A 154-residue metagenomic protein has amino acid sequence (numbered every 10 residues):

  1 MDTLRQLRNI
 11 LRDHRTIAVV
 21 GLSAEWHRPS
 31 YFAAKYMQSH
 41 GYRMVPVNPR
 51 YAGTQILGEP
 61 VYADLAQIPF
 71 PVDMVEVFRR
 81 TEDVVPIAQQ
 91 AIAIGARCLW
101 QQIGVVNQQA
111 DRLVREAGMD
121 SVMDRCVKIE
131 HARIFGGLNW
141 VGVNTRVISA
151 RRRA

Functional and structural regions predicted by a protein language model:
M1-T3, T54-F70, E76-V85: Glycine-rich, highly charged phosphate/nucleotide-binding loops
E25-H27, K35-Q55: NAD(P)-binding Rossmann-fold cofactor-contacting core
H40-Y42, I94-L99, A117-M119: A short helix->loop->beta-strand "cap" motif at the edges of active sites that frequently abuts
Q55-L57, V72-D73, Q109-R112, E130-G136: Short, charged, surface-exposed secondary-structure boundary motifs
P69-Q108: Mid-chain, well-packed structural core segment of small domains
I103-K128: Rossmann-fold NAD(P)-binding glycine/threonine-rich loop
E130-A154: A charged, well-structured terminal subsegment
